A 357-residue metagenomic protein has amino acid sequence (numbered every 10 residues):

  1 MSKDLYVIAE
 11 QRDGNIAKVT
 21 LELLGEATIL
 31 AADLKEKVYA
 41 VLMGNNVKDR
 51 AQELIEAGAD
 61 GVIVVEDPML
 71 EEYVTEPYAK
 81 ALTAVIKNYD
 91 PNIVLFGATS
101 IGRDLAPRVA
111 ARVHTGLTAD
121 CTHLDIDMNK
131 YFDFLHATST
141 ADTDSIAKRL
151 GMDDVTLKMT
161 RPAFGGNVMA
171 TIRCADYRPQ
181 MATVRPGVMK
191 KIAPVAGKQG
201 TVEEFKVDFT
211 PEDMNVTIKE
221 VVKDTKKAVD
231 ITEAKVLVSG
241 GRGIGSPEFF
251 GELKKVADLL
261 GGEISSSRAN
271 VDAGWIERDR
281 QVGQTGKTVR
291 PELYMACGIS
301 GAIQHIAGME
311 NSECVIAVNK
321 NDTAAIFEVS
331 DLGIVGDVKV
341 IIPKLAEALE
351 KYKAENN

Functional and structural regions predicted by a protein language model:
M1-N357: N-terminal glycine-rich FAD/FM-binding segment characteristic of electron-transfer flavoproteins
